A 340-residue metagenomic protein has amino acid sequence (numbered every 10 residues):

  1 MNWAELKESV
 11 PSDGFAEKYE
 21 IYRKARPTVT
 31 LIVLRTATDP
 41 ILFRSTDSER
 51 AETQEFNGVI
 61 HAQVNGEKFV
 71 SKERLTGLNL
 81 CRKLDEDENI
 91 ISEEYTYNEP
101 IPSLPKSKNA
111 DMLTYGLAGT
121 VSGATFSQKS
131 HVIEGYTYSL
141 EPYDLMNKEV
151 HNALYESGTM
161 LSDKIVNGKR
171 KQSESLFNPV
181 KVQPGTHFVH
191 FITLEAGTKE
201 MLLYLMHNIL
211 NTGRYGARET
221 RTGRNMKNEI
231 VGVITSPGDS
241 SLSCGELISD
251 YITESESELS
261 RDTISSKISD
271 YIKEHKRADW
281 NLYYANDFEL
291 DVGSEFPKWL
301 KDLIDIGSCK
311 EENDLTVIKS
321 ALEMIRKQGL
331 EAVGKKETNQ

Functional and structural regions predicted by a protein language model:
M1-Q340: RNA-binding basic/glycine-rich loop and surface signature characteristic of RAMP-family CRISPR effectors
